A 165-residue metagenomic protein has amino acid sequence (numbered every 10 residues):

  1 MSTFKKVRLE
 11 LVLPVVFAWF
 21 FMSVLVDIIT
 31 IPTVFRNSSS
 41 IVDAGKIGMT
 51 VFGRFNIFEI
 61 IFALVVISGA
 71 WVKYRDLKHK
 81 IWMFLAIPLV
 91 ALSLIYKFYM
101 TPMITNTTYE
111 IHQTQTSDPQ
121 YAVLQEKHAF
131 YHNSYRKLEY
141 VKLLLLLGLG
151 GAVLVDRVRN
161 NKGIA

Functional and structural regions predicted by a protein language model:
M1-T3, V158-A165: Short, charged juxtamembrane terminal tails flanking transmembrane helices
S2-V16, K80-I87, L146-A152: Alpha-helical transmembrane segments and their helix-start/interface "positive-inside/aromatic belt" motifs in integral
K5-V66, A70, L77, T105-Q113 (+2 more regions): Interfacial loop at the N-terminal end of multi-pass membrane proteins
V15-A18, F55, L85, S134-V141: Physicochemical signature of membrane-embedded alpha-helices that form the seven-helix bundle of GPCRs, emphasizing
V15-F21, A86-P102: Hydrophobic alpha-helical membrane-insertion segments
V51-F52, V123-L143: Individual transmembrane alpha-helices with interfacial aromatic-anchor signatures
L64, Y140-V158: Selective detector of the "anchor" transmembrane alpha-helix that sits immediately C-terminal
I87, M100, T107, L124-K127 (+1 more regions): Amphipathic coiled-coil alpha-helices
